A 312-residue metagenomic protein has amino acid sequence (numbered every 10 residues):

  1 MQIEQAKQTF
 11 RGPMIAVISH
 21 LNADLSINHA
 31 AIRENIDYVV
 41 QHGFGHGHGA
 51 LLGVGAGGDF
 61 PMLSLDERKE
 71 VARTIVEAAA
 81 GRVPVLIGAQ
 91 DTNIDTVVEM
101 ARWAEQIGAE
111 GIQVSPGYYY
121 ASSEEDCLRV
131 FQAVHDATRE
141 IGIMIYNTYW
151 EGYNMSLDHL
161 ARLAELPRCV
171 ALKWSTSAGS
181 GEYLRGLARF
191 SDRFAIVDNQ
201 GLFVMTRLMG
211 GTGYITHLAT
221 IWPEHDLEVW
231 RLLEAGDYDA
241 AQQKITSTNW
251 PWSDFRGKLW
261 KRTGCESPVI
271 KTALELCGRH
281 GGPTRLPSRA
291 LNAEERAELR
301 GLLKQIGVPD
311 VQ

Functional and structural regions predicted by a protein language model:
Q2-N154, R289: Active-site beta->alpha loop and helix N-cap motifs at the rims of alpha/beta catalytic domains
I3, T9-H20, H42-G47, L218 (+1 more regions): C-terminal alpha-helical cap/extension of soluble enzyme domains
I32, A72, V97, S180 (+2 more regions): A general structural signal for well-ordered alpha-helical segments in protein cores
N35, V71, V130, L163 (+2 more regions): A structural signal for short hydrophobic/aromatic patches embedded in well-ordered alpha helices
R82-V83, I141-G142, V170, R193 (+1 more regions): Secondary-structure boundary/capping positions in well-ordered alpha/beta enzyme cores
A133, A137-R139, T148-L259: Catalytic alpha/beta core domains of metabolic enzymes, predominantly
